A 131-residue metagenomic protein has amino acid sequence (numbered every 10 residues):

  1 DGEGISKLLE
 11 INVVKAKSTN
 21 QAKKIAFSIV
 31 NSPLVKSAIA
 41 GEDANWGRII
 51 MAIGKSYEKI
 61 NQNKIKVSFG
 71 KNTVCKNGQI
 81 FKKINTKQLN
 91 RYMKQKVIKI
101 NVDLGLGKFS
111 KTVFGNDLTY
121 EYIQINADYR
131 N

Functional and structural regions predicted by a protein language model:
D1-G2: Glycine- and Gly-Pro-enriched alpha-helical subdomains that act as flexible, kink-prone "lid/hinge" or packing modules
S6-L8, Q62: Short secondary-structure junction motifs
L8-V14: Short glycine-rich or small-residue beta-strand-to-loop segments that form or flank ligand, phosphate, metal/Fe-S
K15, T19, K23-N131: Internal helix-turn-beta structural module
